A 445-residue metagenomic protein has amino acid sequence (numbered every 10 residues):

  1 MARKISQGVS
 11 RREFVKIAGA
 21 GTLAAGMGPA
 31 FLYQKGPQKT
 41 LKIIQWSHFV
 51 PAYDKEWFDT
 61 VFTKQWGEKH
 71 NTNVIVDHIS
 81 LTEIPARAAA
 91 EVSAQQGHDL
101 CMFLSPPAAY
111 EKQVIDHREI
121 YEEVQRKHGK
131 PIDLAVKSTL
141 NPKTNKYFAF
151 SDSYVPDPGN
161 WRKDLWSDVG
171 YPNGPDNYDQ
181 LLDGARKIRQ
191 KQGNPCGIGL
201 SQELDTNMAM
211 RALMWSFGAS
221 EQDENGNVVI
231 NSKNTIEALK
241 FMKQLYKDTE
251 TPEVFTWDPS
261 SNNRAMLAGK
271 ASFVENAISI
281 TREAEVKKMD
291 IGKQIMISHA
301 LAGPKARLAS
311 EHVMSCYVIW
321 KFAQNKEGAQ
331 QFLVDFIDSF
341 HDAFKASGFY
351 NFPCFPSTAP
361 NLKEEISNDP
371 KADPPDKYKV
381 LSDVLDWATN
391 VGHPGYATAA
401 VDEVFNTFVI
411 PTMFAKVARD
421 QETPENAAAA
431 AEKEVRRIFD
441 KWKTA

Functional and structural regions predicted by a protein language model:
M1-E13: N-terminal secretory signal peptides
G36, K64-I132, D164-D176, A265 (+3 more regions): Extracytoplasmic "Venus flytrap"/periplasmic binding protein-like
V50-N71, I410: Short, polar/charged alpha-helical segment
N73, H78, P142, S151 (+1 more regions): C-terminal capping/gating helix-and-loop segments adjacent to ligand/active sites or protein-protein/ligand interfaces
F103-P158, A212, I295-L301, D373 (+1 more regions): Hinge/lid segment of periplasmic solute-binding proteins
K143-D152, D157, L182-V228, A271: Extracytoplasmic/periplasmic solute-binding protein
G184-K187, N225-F255, A300: Glycine-centered hinge/linker elements that transmit conformational signals in sensory and ligand-binding systems
S279-I291, G303-V409: C-terminal lobe and pocket-closing loops of periplasmic/extracytoplasmic Venus-flytrap solute-binding proteins
